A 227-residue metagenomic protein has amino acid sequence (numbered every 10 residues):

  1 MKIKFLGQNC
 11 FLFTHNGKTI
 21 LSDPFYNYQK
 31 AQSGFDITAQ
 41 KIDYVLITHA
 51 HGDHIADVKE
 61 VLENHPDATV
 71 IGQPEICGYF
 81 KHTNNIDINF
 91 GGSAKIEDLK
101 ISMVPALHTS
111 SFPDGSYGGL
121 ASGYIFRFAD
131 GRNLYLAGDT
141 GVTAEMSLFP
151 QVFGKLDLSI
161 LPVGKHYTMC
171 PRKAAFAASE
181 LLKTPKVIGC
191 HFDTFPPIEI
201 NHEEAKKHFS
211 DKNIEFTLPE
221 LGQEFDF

Functional and structural regions predicted by a protein language model:
M1-L21, Y26-Q29, S102, F153 (+3 more regions): Zn-dependent metallo-beta-lactamase
L6, G72-R132, H208-F227: Metallo-beta-lactamase
L12-A50, A56-N64, E75, T109-D114 (+1 more regions): Pre-active-site segment of Zn-dependent metallo-hydrolases
G17, K41-I42, D67, G131 (+3 more regions): A general structural motif
L21-D23, I42-A50, T69-P74, Y135-T140 (+3 more regions): Active-site neighborhood of phospho(di)ester-bond hydrolases with catalytic His/Asp-centered motifs
Y28-Q29, H51-A56, C77-Y79, G92-K95 (+5 more regions): Active-site environment of divalent metal-dependent phosphoester hydrolases
Q40, L99, G119, G154 (+1 more regions): Structured loop/turn residues at beta-strand edges in well-structured enzyme cores
A144-E224: Cap/insert and terminal regions of metallo-dependent hydrolase folds
